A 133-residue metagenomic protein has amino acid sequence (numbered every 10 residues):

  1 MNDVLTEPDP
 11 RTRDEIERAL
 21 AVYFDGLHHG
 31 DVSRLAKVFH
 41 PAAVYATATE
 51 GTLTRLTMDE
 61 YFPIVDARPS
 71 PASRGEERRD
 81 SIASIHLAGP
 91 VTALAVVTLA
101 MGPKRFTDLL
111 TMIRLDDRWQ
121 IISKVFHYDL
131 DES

Functional and structural regions predicted by a protein language model:
M1-S33, K37-P41, D59-E60, D131-S133: Short, low-complexity N-terminal intrinsically disordered segments enriched in polar/charged residues
E15, F24, V44-R105: Surface-exposed, charged secondary-structure patches
D31, V38, T49-G51, E76 (+2 more regions): Residue-level detector of alpha-helical recognition elements and their boundaries
F39-H40, L99, V125-F126: Short beta-strand segments enriched in hydrophobic/aromatic residues within well-folded beta-rich domains
P41, P90-V91, D117-R118: Beta-strand-connecting loop/turn residues
L94, R105-S133: Short beta-strand edge/turn micro-motifs at domain boundaries
